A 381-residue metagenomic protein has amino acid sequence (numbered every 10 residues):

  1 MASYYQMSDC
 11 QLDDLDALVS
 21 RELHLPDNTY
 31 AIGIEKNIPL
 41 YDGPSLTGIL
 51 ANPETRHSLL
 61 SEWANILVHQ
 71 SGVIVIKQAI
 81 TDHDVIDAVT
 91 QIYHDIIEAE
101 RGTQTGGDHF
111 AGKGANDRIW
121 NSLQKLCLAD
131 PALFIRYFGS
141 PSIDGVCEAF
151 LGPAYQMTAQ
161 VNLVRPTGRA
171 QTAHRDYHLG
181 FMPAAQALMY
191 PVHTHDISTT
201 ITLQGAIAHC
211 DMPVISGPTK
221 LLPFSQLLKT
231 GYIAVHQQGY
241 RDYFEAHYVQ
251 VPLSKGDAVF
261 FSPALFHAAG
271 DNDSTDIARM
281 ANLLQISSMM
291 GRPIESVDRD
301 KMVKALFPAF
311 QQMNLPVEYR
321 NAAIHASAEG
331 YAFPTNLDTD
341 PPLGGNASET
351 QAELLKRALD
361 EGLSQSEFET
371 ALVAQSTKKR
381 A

Functional and structural regions predicted by a protein language model:
M1-H69, A323-D338, P342-A381: Fe(II)/2-oxoglutarate
D16-A184: Non-heme Fe(II)-dependent double-stranded beta-helix
D82-D84, R165-P166, P213-I215, L228-K229 (+2 more regions): Flexible loop/turn segments at secondary-structure boundaries
G145-V146, Q171-T172, L179-Y243, Y248 (+1 more regions): Catalytic core of non-heme Fe(II) oxygenases with the double-stranded beta-helix
V161, G205-I207, N282-I286: A structural signal for short, well-ordered beta-strand segments
P218, Y232-I233, D271-D273, R292-D298 (+3 more regions): Short conserved micro-motifs at the rims of enzyme active sites and ligand-binding pockets
I233-A309: Catalytic core of Fe(II)/2-oxoglutarate
S287-Y331, T335, Q375-K379: Charged, cofactor-coupling segments
